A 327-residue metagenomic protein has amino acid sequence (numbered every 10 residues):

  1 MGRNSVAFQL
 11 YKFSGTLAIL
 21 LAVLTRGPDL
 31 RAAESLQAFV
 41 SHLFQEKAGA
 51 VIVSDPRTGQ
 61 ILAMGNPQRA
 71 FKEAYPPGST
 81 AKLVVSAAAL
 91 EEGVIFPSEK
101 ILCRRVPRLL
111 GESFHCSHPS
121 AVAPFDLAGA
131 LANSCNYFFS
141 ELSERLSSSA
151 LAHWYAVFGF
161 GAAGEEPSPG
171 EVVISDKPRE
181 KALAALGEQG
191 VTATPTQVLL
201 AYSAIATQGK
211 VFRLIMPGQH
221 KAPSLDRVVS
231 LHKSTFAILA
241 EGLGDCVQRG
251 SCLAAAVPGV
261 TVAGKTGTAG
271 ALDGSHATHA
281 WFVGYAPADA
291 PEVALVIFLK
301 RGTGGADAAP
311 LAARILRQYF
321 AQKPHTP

Functional and structural regions predicted by a protein language model:
N4-T16: Bacterial N-terminal signal peptides that target proteins for export
S14-T25: Bacterial N-terminal signal peptides
P28-L30: Sec/Tat signal peptide C-region and signal peptidase I cleavage site
A32-S35, F39, L43, A48-E73 (+1 more regions): Beta-lactam-recognizing serine transpeptidase/beta-lactamase-like catalytic domain environment
K72-A81, V191, G304: Gly/Ser-rich catalytic serine loop of serine hydrolases
S79-A88, T194-L200, D307-R314: Short amphipathic alpha-helical face segments that pack within enzyme cores and frequently flank/anchor catalytic
P223-S224, A309-P327: Short, gly/Ser/Thr-rich active-site loops of penicillin-recognizing serine hydrolases
